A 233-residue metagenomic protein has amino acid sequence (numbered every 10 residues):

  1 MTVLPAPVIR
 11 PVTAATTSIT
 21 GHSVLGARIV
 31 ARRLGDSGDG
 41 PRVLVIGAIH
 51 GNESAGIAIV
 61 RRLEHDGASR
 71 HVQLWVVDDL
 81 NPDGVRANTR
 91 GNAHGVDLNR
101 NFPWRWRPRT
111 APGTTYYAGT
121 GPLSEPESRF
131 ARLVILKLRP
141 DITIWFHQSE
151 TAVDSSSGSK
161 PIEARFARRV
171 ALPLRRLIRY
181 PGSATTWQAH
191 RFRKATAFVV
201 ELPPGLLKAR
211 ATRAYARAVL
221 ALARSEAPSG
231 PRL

Functional and structural regions predicted by a protein language model:
M1-R32: Short glycine- and acidic-rich boundary segments immediately preceding or forming the N-terminal edge of structured
V3-A6, T13-A15, W145-H147, R165-R179 (+2 more regions): Intrinsic low-complexity, intrinsically disordered segments enriched in polar/basic residues
R10-P11, A15, R33, P126 (+2 more regions): Hydrophobic alpha-helical segments, principally membrane-spanning helices and signal/leader peptides
S23-V24, G40-I46, E53-E64, A68-R179 (+2 more regions): Active-site/substrate-binding loop(s) of hydrolase catalytic cores
R28-G35, T185-R191: Short, surface-exposed beta-strand/loop micro-motifs that present aromatic residues
L34, L63-G67, V134, Q188 (+2 more regions): Hydrophobic helix-cap positions at the C-terminus of alpha-helices in RecA-like/P-loop ATPase nucleotide-binding cores
S155, P181-L233: Active-site-adjacent mobile loop/cap segments within catalytic or ligand-binding domains
